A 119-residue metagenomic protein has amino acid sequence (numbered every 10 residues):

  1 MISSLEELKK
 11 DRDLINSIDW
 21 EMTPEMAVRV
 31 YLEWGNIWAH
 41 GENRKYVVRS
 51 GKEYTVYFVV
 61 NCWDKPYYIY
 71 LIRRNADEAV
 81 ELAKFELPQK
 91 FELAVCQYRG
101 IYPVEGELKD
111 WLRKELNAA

Functional and structural regions predicted by a protein language model:
I2-M22, A79-A119: Mixed-charge, Lys/Arg-enriched low-complexity segments
M26-P103: Acidic, low-complexity, intrinsically disordered interaction modules
